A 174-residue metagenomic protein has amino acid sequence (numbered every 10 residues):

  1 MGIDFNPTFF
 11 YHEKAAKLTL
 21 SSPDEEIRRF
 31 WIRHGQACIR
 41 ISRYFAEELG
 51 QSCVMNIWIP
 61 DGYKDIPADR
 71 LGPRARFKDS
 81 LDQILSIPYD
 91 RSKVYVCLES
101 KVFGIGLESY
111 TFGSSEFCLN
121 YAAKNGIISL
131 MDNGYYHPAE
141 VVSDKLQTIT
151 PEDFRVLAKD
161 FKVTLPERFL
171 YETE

Functional and structural regions predicted by a protein language model:
M1-D4, T8-A123, I128, R155 (+2 more regions): Active-site acidic/histidine proton-transfer and metal-coordination neighborhood in alpha/beta enzyme cores
A122-I127, M131-E140, E152: Active-site/pore-lining binding-face segments in mid-to-C-terminal subdomains
H137-E174: C-terminal extensions of enzymes
